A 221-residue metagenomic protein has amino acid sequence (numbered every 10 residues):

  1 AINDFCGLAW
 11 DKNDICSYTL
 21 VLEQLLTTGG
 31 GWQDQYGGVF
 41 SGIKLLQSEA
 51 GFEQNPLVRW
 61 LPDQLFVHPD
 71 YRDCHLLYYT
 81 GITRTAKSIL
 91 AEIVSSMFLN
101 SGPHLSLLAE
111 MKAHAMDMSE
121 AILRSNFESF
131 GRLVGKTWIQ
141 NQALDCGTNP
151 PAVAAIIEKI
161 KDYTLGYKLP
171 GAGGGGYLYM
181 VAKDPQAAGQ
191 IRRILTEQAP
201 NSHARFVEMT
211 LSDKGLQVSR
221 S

Functional and structural regions predicted by a protein language model:
A1: Alpha-helical metal-binding/catalytic segments enriched in His/Glu/Asp
D4-W10, S17-G29, Q35-L169, Y179-S221: C-terminal nucleotide
G171-G173: A short acidic Gly-Thr/Ser loop motif
G176: Conserved glycine-rich beta-strand-loop-beta hairpin in the small C-terminal domain of fold type I
